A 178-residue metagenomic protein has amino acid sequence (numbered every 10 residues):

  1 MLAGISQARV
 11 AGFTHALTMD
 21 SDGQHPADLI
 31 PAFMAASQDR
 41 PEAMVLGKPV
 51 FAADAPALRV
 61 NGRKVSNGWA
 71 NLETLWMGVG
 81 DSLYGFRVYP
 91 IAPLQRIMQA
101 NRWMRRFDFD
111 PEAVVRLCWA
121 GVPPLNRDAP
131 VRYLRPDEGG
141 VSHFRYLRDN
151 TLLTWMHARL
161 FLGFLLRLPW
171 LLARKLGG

Functional and structural regions predicted by a protein language model:
M1-V10, H15, A27-F107, L134-F144 (+1 more regions): Acceptor/aglycone-binding surface of glycosyltransferases and processive sugar-polymer synthases
G23-Q24: Acidic metal-phosphate-binding loop of nucleotide-sugar-dependent transferases
R102-G178: Hydrophobic helical membrane-anchoring modules
